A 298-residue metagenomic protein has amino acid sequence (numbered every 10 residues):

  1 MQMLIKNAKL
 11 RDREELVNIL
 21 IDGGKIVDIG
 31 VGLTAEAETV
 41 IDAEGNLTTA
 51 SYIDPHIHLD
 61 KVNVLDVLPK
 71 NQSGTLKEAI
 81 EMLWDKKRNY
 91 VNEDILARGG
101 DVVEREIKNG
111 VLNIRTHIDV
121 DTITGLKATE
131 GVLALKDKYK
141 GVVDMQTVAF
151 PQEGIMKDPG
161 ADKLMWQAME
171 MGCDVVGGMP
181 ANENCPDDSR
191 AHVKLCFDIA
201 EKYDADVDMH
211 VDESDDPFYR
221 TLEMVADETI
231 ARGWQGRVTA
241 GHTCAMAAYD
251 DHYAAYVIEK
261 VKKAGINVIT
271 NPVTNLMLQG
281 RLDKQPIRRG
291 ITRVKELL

Functional and structural regions predicted by a protein language model:
M1-A35: N-terminal metal-binding scaffold of metallo-dependent hydrolase/deaminase domains
Q2-I5, D22, T34-G74: Replace "His-x-His-based motif
A8, G24, G45, H56 (+5 more regions): Divalent metal-coordination and catalytic microenvironments
N63-I95, V175, T221-T239, G265-N267 (+1 more regions): Active-site gating loops and adjacent loop-to-helix segments of metal-dependent hydrolytic enzymes
L65-H117, I123-K138, L164-E170: Alpha-helical scaffold segments that flank or form the walls of functional sites
M82-A97, V148-P159, P180-D187: Active-site mouth loops of central-metabolism enzymes
K127-G141, D158-N267, D283-L298: Histidine/acidic residue-rich metal-binding segments in metalloenzymes
